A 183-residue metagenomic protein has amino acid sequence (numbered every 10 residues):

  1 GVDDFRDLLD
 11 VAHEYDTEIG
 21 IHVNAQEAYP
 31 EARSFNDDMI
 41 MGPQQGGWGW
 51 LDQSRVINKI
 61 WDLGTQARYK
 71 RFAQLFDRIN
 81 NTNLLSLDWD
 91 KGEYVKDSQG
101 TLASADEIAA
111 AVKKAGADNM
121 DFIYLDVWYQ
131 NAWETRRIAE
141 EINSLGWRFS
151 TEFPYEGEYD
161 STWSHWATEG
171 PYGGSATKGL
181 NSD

Functional and structural regions predicted by a protein language model:
G1, D7, A110-I123: Catalytic domains of carbohydrate-active enzymes, especially glycoside hydrolases
D4-L8, R71, L75, I108-A111 (+2 more regions): A general structural detector for well-ordered alpha-helical segments in enzyme core domains, enriched
R6-T17, I138-S144: Surface-exposed amphipathic alpha-helices with a cationic face
H13-I19, A117-D121, L145-W147: Short, well-ordered coil/turn segments that N-cap beta-strands
I19-V23, I123-L125, F149-E152: Hydrophobic faces of well-ordered beta-strands that scaffold small-molecule active sites in alpha/beta enzyme cores
V23-Y29, Y129-N131, Y155-G157: Active-site-proximal loop/turn and secondary-structure-junction residues that shape catalytic pockets, frequently
A25-A115, G170-D183: Active-site-adjacent "subsite" loops/lids of carbohydrate-active enzymes
A132-D183: Catalytic-core region of carbohydrate-active enzymes that cleave or remodel glycosidic bonds
